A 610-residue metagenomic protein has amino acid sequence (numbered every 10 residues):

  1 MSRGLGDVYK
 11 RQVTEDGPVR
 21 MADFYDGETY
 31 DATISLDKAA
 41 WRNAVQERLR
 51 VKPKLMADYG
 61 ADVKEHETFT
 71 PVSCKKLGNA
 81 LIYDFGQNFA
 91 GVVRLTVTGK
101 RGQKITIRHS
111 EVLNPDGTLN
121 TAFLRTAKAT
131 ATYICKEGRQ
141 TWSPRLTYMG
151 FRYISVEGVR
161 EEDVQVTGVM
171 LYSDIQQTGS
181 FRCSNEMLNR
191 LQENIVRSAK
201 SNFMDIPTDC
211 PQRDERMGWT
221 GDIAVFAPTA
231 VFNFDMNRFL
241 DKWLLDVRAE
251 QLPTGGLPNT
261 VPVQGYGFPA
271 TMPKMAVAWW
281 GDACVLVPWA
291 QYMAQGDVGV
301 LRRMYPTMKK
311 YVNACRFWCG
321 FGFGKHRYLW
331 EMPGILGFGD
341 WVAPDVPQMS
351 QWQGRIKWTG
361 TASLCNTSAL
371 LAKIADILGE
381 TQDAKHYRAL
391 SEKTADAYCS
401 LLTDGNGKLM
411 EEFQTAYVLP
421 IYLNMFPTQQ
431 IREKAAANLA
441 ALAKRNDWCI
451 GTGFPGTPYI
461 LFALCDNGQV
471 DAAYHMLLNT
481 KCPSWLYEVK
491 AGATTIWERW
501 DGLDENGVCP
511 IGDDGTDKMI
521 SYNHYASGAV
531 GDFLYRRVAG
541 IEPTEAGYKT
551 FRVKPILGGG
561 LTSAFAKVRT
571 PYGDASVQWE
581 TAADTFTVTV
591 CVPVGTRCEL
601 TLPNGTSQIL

Functional and structural regions predicted by a protein language model:
M1, D7-R213, G221-D222, R238-D241 (+5 more regions): Extracellular/oxidizing-compartment recognition motifs
R11-T33, K54-E67, A389, K393 (+1 more regions): Non-catalytic C-terminal accessory modules of carbohydrate-active enzymes
I82-D84, P144, P207-T220, F268-G281 (+5 more regions): Solvent-exposed loop and edge beta-strand segments that line ligand/cofactor-binding and catalytic clefts
V92-E111, L146, E157, D222-Q251 (+4 more regions): Alpha-helical support elements that line or immediately flank enzyme active sites and cofactor-binding pockets
D163-N194, S198-S201, P207-V225, T229-T260 (+5 more regions): Active-site acid/base region of carbohydrate-active enzymes
W219-V231, N237-K242, A278-A290, K357-A372 (+4 more regions): Well-ordered alpha-helical segments within folded domains of soluble proteins
D404, K408-G512, T516-K518: Extracellular polysaccharide-recognition and catalytic grooves
